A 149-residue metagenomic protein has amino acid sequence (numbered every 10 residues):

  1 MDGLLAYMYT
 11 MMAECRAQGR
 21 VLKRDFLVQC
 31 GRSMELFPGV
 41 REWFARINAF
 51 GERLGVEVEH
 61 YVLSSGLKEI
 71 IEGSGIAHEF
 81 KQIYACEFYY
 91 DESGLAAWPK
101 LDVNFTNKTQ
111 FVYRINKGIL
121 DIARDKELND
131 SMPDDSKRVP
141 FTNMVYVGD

Functional and structural regions predicted by a protein language model:
M1-E52: A metal-dependent, Asp-based hydrolase signature
G31-Y61, S65-D149: C-terminal cap/substrate-recognition subdomain and adjoining C-terminal extension of metal-dependent phosphatase-like
